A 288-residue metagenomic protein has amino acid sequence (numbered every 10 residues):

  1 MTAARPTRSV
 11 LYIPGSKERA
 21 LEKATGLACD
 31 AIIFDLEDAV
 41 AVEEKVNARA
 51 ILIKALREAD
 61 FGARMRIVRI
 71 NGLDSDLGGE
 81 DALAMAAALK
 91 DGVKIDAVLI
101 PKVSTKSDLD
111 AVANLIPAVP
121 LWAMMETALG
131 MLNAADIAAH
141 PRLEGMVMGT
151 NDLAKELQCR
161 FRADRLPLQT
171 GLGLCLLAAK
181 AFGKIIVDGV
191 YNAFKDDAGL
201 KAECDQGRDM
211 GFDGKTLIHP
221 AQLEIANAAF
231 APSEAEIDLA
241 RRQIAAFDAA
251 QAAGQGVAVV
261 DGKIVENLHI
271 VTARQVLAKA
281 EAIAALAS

Functional and structural regions predicted by a protein language model:
M1-S288: Expand to "…catalyze enediolate/carbanion chemistry for C-C bond making/breaking, isomerization, decarboxylation
